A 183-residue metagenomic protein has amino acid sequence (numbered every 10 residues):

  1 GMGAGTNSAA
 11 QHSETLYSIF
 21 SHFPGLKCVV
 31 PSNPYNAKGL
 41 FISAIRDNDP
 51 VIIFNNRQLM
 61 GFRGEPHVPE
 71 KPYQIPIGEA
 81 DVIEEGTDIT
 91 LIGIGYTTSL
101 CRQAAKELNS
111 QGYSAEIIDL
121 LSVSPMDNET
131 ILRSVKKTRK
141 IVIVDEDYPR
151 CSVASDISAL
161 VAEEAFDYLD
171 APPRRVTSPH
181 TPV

Functional and structural regions predicted by a protein language model:
G1-D47, S178, V183: Conserved thiamine diphosphate
G5, R57-V183: Thiamine diphosphate
I42, D49, K106-S110: Charged, amphipathic alpha-helical interaction segments
D49-P50, P172: A generic secondary-structure signal marking the coil-to-beta-strand transition
